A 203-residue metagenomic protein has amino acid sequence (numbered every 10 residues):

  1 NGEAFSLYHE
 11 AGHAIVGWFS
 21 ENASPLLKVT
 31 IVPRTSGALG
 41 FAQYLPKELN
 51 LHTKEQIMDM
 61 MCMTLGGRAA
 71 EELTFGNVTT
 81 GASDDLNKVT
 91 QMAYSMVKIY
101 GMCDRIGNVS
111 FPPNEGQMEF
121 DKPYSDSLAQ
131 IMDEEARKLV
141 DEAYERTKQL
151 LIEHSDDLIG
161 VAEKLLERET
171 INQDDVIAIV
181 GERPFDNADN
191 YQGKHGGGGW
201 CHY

Functional and structural regions predicted by a protein language model:
G2-Y8, A14-Y203: Soluble catalytic regions of large protease machineries
